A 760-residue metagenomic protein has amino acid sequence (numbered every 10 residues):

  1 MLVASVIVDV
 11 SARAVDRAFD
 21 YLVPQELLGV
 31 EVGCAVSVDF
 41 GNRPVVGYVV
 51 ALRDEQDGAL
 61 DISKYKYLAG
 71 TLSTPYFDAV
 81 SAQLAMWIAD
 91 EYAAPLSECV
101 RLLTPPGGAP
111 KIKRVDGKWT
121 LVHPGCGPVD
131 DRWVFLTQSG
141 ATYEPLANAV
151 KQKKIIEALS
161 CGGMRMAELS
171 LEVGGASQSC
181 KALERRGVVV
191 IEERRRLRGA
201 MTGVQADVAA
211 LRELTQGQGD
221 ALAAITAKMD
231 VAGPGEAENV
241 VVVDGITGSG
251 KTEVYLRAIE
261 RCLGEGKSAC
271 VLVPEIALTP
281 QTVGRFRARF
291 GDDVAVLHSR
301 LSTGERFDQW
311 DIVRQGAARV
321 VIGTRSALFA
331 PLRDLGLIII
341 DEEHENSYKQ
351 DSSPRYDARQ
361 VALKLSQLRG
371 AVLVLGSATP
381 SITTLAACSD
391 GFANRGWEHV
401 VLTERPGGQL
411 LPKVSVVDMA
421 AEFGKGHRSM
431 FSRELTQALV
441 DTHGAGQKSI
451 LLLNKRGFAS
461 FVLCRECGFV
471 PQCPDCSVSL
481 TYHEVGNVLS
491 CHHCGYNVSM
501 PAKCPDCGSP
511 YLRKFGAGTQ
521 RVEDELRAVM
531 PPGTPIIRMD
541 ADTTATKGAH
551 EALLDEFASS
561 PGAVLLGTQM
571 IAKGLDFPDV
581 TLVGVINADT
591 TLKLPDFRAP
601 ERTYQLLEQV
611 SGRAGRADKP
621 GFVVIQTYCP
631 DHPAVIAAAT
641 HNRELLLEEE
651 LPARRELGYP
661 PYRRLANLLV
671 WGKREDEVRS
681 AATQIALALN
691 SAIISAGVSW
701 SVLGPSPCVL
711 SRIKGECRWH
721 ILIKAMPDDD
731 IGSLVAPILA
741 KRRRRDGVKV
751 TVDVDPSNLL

Functional and structural regions predicted by a protein language model:
M1-S377, T384, S389-Q409, G444 (+3 more regions): Accessory, non-ATPase domains that flank or precede helicase/AAA+ motor cores in DNA-metabolism machines
A209-T215, G219, P234-R679, T683 (+6 more regions): Inter-lobe coupling/hinge segments of SF2-like helicase ATPases
R679-L703: Short amphipathic alpha-helix segments
V702-K714, T751-L760: Short proline/glycine- and acidic-rich turn/helix-capping motifs at secondary-structure junctions
